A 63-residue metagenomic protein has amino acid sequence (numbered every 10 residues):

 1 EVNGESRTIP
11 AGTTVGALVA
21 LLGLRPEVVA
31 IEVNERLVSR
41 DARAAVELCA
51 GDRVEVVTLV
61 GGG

Functional and structural regions predicted by a protein language model:
E1-G62: Ubiquitin-like/PB1-type beta-grasp interaction modules and other compact soluble beta-rich domains
